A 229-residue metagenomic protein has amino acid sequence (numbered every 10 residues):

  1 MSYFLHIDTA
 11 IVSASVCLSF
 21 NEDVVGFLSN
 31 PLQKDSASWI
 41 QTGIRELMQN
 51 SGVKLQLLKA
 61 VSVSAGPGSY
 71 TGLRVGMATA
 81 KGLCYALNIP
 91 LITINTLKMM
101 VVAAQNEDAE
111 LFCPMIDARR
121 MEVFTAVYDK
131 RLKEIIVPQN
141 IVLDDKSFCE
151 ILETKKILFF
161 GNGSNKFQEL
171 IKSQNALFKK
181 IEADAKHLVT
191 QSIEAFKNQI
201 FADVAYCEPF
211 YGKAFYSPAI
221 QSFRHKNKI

Functional and structural regions predicted by a protein language model:
M1-A65: N-terminal beta-alpha supersecondary unit
C17, F124-Y128, F210: Conserved hydrophobic/aromatic positions in well-ordered beta-strands
D23, P90-A183, Y216-S217: Surface "functional belts" at beta-alpha junctions
P31-T42, Y70, R74, A78 (+2 more regions): Residues at secondary-structure transition points
L47-S51, A86, A104, A185-F196: Stable alpha-helical structural segments in soluble proteins, enriched in small hydrophobic residues
A60-T96: DPxDG-like acidic metal-binding loop motif
L177-I229: Acyltransferase
